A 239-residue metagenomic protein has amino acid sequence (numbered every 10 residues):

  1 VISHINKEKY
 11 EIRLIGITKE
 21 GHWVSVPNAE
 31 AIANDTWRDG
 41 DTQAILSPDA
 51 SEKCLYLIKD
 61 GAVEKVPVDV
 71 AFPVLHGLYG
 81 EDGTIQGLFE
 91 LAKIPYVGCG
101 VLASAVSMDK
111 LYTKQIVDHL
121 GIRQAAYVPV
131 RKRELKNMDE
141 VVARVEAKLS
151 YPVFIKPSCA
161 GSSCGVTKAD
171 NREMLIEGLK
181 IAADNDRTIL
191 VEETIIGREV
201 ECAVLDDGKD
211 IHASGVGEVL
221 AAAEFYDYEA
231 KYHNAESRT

Functional and structural regions predicted by a protein language model:
V1-L102, V106-Y112, H119, V130-A143: ATP-binding N-terminal substructure of ATP-dependent carboxylate-amine bond-forming enzymes
V1-S3, G61-K65, S104-R198: Active-site nucleotide/adenylate-binding loops and adjacent lid/helix of ATP-dependent enzymes
E20-V24, G161, R198-E201: Short, active-site-adjacent cap segments at secondary-structure transitions
S25-P27, N137, G165-V166, A203-V204 (+1 more regions): Short, well-ordered secondary-structure micro-motifs
P95-C99, Q124, H212-A213: Short hydrophobic/aromatic-enriched beta-strand-loop microsegments
D170-T239: Phosphate-binding site of ATP-dependent enzymes
